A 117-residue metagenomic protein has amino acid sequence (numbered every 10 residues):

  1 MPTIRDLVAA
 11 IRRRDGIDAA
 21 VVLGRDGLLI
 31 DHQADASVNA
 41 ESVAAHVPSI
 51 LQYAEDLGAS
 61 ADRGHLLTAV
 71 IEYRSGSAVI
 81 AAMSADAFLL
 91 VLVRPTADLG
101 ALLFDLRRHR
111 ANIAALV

Functional and structural regions predicted by a protein language model:
M1-V117: Non-catalytic interaction/Regulatory regions outside core domains
